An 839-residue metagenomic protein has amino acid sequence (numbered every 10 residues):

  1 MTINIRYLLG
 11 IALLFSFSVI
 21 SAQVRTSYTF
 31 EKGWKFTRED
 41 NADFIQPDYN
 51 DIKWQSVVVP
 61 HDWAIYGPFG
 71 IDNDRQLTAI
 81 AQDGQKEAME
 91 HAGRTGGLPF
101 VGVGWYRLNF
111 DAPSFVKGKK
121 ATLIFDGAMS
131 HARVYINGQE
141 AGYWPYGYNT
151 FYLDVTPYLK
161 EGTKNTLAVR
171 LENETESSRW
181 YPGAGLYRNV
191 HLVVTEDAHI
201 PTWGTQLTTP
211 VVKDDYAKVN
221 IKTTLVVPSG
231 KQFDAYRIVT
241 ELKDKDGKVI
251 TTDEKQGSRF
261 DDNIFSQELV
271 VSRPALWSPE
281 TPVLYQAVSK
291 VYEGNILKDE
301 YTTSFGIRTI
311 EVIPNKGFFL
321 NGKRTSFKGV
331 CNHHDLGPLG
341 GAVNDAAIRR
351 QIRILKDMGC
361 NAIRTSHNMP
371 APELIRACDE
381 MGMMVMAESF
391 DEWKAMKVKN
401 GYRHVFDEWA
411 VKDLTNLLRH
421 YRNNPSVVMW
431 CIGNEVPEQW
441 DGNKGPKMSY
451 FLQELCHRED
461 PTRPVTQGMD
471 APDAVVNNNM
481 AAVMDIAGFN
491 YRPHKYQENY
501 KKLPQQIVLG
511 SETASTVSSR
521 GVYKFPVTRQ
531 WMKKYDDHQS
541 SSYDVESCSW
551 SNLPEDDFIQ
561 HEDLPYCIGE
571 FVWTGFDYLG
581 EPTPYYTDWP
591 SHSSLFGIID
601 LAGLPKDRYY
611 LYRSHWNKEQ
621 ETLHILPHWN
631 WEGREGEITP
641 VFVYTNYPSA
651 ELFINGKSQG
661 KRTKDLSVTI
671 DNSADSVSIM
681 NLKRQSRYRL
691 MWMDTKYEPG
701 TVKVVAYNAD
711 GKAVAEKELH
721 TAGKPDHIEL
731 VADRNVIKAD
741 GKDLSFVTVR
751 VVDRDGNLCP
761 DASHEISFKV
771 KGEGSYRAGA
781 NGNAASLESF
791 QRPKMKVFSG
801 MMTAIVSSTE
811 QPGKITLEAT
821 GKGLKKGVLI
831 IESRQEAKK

Functional and structural regions predicted by a protein language model:
M1-R25: Bacterial Sec-dependent N-terminal signal peptides
Q23-I124, S177, G183-L186, F576 (+1 more regions): Extended carbohydrate-recognition surfaces in non-catalytic/accessory domains of CAZymes and lectin-like proteins
T26-F30, T37-D40, G96-W203, P228 (+7 more regions): Accessory beta-strand-rich segments of carbohydrate-active enzymes
R38, D62, Y66-F69, Q139 (+3 more regions): Extended substrate-binding grooves/exosites of carbohydrate-active enzymes
P47, F233-V239, T252, E280-Q286 (+5 more regions): Short flexible loop/turn segments that cap and initiate beta-strands
K160-G162, K222-I313, W692-G700, Y707-A709 (+2 more regions): Extended acidic/polar, glycine-enriched regions that form or flank non-catalytic beta-rich accessory modules
A198-G230, R613-N646, P725-R754: Surface beta-strand/loop "capping" patches
I221-V226, V288-K290, V641-T645, V705-A706 (+4 more regions): Beta-strand-rich structural segments
